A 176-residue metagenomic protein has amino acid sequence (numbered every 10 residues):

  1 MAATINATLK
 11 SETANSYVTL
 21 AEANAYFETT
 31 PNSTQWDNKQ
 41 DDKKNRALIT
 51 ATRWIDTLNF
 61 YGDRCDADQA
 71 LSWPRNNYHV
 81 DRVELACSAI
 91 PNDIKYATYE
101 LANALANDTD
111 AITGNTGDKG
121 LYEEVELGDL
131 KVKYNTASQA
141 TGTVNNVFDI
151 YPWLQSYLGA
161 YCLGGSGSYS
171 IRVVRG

Functional and structural regions predicted by a protein language model:
M1-G176: Divalent metal-cofactor coordination and adjacent catalytic microenvironments
